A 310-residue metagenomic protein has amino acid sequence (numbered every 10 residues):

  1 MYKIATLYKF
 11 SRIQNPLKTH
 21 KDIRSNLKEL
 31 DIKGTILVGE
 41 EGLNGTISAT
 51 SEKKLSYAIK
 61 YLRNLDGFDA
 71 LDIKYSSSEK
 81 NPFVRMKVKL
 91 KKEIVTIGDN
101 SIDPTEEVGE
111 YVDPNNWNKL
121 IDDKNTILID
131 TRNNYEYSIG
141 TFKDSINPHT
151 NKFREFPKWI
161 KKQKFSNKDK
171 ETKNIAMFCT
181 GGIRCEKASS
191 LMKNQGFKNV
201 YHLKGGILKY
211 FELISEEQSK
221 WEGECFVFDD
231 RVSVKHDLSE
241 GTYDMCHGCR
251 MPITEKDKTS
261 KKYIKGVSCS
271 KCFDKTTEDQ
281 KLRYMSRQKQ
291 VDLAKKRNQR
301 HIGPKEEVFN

Functional and structural regions predicted by a protein language model:
M1-V108, N134-I175, I183-N310: Rhodanese-like catalytic fold shared by cysteine-dependent sulfurtransferases and DSP/PTP-type phosphatases
E107-D123: Internal catalytic-core helix/loop-beta-alpha segment that presents or stabilizes conserved functional determinants
T126: Hydrophobic "anchor" residues on beta-strands that sit immediately upstream of conserved functional sites
I129-D130: Structural scaffold elements adjacent to functional motifs in cytosolic proteins
